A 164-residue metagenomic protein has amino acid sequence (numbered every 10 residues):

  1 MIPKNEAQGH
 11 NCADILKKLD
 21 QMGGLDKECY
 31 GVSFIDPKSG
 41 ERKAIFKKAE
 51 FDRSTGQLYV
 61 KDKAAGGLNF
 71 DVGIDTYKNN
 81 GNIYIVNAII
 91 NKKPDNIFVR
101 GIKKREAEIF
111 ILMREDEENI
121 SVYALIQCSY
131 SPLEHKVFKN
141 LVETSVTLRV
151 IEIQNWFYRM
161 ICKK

Functional and structural regions predicted by a protein language model:
M1-A65: Hydrophobic ligand-binding cavity/cleft-lining segments
G23, Q154-K164: Sec/Tat-exported extracytoplasmic proteins
E50-K61, N80-I85, D95-I97: Short, hydrophobic/aromatic-rich segments at coil-to-beta transitions
A64-G66, R100-K103: Short consensus segments that form the blades of beta-propeller domains, in both extracellular/periplasmic
D71-K78, E108-E115: Hydrophobic/aromatic beta-strand elements that line small-molecule binding cavities or substrate pockets in beta-rich
I89-K93, Y123-H135: Short, solvent-exposed aromatic-acidic interface loops
I97-I102, S129-R149: A short acidic/glycine-rich loop-to-helix N-cap element
F110-Y130: Extended hydrophobic
